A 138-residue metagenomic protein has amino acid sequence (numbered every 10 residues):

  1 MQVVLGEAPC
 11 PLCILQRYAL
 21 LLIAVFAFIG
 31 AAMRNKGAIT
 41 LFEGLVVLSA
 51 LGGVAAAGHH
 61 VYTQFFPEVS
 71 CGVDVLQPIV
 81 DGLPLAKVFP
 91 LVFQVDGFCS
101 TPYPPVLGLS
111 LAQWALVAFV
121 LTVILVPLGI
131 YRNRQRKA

Functional and structural regions predicted by a protein language model:
M1-A8, A27-G30, P90-L91: Immediate flanking context of iron-sulfur cluster ligation sites
M1-V3, G52-P67, L85: C-terminal TM-helix exit segments that contain a strictly Trp-centered aromatic cap at the helix terminus
V4-P11, Y62, P105: Membrane-interface helix caps and helix-loop-helix hairpins in membrane proteins
E7-L21: Loop-to-helix transition at the N-terminal end of transmembrane alpha-helices
I23-F26, S49-H59, L121-L125: Membrane-embedded alpha-helical transmembrane segments of multi-pass integral membrane proteins
M33-V54, I124: Interfacial segments of alpha-helical transmembrane regions
F65-S110: Extracytosolic (periplasmic/ER-lumenal) interhelical loops and adjacent juxtamembrane/interface segments of multi-pass
Q94-A138: A hydrophobic membrane-anchoring alpha-helix module
